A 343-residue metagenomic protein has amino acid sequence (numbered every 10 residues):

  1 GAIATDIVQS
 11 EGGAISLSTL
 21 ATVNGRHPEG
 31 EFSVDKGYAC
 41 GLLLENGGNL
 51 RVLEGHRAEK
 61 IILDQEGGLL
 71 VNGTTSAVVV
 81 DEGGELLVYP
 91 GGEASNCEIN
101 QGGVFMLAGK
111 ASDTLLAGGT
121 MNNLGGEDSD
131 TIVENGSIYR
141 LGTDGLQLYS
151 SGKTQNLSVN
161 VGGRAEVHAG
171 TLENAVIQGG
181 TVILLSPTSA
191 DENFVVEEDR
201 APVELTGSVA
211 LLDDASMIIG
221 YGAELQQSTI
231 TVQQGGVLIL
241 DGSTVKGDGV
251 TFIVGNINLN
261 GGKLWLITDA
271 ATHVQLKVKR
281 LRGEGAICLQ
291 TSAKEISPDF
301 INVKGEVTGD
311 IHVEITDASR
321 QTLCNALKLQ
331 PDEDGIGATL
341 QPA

Functional and structural regions predicted by a protein language model:
A4-Q9, I15-L17, V23, A39-L44 (+18 more regions): Fold-core signature of tandem repeat domains
A21-V34, L146-Y149, T188-R200, T244-G247 (+1 more regions): Acidic Ser/Thr/Pro-rich low-complexity disordered segments that often serve as glycosylated linkers/stalks around
G25-H27, Y38, A77, L115 (+6 more regions): Short amphipathic beta-strand/extended segments with alternating polar/hydrophobic composition
H27, L141-T143, L212, G261: A short, compositionally biased
T131, E173, Q178, V182-I336: Extracellular beta-strand/loop-rich repeat segments of large surface/secreted proteins
